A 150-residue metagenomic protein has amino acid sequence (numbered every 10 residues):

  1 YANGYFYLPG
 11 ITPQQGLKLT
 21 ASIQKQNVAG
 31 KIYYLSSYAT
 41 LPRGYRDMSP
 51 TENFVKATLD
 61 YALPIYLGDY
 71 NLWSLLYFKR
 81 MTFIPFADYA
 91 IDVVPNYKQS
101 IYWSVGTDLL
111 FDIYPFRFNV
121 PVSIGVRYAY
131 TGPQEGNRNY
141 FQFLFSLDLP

Functional and structural regions predicted by a protein language model:
Y1-F83, V93-P95, E135-N137, F145-S146 (+1 more regions): C-terminal outer-membrane beta-barrel translocator/porin domains of Gram-negative envelope proteins and their
L8-Q14, I113-V120: Secondary-structure transition/capping motifs at alpha-helix termini and the adjoining loop/turn into the next element
Q14-G16, K98-Y102, N119-P121, N137-N139: Short glycine/proline-enriched turns and hinge-like loops at secondary-structure junctions
G16-Q24, I84-D88, P121-A129: Transmembrane beta-strands of outer-membrane beta-barrel proteins
D60-Y61, T82-G106, F111-P115, V122: Outer-membrane beta-barrel transmembrane domain signature
Y114-P150: Predominantly the C-terminal beta-signal and adjacent terminal strand-loop region of outer-membrane beta-barrel
